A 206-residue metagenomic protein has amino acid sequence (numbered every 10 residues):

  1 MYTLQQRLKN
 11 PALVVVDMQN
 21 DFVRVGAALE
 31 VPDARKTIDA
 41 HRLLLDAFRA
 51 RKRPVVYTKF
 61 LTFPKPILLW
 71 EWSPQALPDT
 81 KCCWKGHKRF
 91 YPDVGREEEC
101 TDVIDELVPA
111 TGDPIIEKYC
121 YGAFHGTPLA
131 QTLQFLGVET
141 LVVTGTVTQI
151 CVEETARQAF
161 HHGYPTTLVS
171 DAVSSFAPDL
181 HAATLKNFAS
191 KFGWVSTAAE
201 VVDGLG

Functional and structural regions predicted by a protein language model:
M1-A110, G204-G206: Active-site acidic carboxylates
R51-R53, G137, G163: Glycine-centered short loops/turns at secondary-structure junctions
D93-G145: Internal catalytic-core helix/loop-beta-alpha segment that presents or stabilizes conserved functional determinants
V142-T146, Y164-P178: A short glycine-rich beta-strand->turn/loop micro-motif centered on a GG-aromatic cluster
V152-H162: Short Gly/Thr/Asp-enriched flexible loops that form oxyanion-binding sites at enzyme active sites
S175-A189: Active-site-proximal loop->helix
F192-G206: A charged, well-structured terminal subsegment
